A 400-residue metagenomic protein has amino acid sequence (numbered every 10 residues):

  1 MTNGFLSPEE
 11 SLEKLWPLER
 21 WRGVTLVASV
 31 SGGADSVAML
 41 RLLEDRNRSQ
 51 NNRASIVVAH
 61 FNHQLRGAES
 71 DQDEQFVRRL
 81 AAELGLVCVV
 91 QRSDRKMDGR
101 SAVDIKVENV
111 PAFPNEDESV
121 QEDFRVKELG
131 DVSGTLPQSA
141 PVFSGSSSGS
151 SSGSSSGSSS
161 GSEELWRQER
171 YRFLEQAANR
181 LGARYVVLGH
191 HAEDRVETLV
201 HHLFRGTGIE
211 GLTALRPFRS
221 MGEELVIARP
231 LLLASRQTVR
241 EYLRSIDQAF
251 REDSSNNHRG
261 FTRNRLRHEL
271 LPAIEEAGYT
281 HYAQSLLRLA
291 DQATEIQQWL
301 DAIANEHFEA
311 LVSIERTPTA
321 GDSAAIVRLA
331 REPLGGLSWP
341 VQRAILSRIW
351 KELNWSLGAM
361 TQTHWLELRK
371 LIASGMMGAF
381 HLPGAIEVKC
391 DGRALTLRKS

Functional and structural regions predicted by a protein language model:
T2-H202, Q237, P333, V388: ATP-dependent adenylation/nucleotidyltransferase module used to activate substrates
F5-S36, R53-V57, F61, S93-R95 (+7 more regions): AMP-forming adenylation/ATP pyrophosphatase catalytic core
G67-A68, L165, R229-P230, F261 (+2 more regions): Residue-level marker of alpha-helix boundaries and capping positions
F76, F173, Y242, E269 (+1 more regions): Amphipathic alpha-helical segments that form well-ordered structural scaffolds and often line/cohere around active
E164-R167, H202, T262-N264, W339-P340 (+1 more regions): Short alpha-helical segments used as structural interaction elements across diverse proteins
R170, Y185-G189, E193-A290, L329-P333: Catalytic subdomain that performs nucleotidyl-dependent activation
